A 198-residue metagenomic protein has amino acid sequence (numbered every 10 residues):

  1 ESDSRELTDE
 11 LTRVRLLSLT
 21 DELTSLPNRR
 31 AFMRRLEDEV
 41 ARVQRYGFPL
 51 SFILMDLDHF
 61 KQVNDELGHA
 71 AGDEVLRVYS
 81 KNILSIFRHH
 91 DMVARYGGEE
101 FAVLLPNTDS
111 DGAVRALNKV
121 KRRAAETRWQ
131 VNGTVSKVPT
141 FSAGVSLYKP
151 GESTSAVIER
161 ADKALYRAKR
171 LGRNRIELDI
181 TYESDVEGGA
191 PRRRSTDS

Functional and structural regions predicted by a protein language model:
E1-L23, R29-A41, Y46-F48, D91-A94 (+1 more regions): Signal-transducing coiled-coil linker helices
L16-R34, M55-G68, R77: Conserved nucleotide-binding and Mg2+-coordinating catalytic segments in signaling enzymes
A31, Q62, V78, E100 (+2 more regions): Alpha-helical transmission elements in cytosolic ATPase-linked domains
F32, L36-E37, I53, L76 (+3 more regions): Heptad-repeat coiled-coil signal-transmission/dimerization helices
D38-S51, M55, E66, N82-M92 (+2 more regions): Nucleotide second-messenger and two-component phosphorelay signaling modules
Q62-D65, H69, P106-S110, W129 (+2 more regions): Short, conserved catalytic or interaction motifs in soluble domains
V78-K149, S155-A156, L178, R193-D197: GGDEF/GGEEF active-site signature
R160-E183, R194-D197: Catalytic/regulatory signature loops of cyclic-dinucleotide turnover enzymes and related class III nucleotidyl cyclases
